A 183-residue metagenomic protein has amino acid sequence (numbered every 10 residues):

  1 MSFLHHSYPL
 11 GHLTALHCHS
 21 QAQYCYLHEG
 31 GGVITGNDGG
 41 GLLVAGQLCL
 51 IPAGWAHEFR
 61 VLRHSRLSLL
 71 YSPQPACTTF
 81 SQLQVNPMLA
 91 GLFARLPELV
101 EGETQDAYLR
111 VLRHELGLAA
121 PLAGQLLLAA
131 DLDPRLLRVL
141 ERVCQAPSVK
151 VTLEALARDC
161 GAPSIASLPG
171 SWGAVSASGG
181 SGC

Functional and structural regions predicted by a protein language model:
M1-Q82: N-terminal regulatory/effector-sensing and dimerization cores that precede helix-turn-helix DNA-binding domains
L16, S81, L128-D131, G180: Pocket-edge positions in alpha/beta enzyme catalytic cores
L48, R110-R113, W172: Short amphipathic alpha-helical surface patches that mediate protein-protein
R63, P97, C183: Short, flexible helix/strand-to-coil boundary loops that buttress conserved ligand/catalytic motifs in alpha/beta
L67, S81, T104, G179-G180: Short, surface-exposed helix-loop/turn micro-motifs enriched in polar/charged residues
Q84-K150, E154, D159-A162: An amphipathic alpha-helical interaction segment
K150-C183: Basic/polar phosphate-binding segments, predominantly the helix-turn-helix DNA-binding elements of transcriptional
